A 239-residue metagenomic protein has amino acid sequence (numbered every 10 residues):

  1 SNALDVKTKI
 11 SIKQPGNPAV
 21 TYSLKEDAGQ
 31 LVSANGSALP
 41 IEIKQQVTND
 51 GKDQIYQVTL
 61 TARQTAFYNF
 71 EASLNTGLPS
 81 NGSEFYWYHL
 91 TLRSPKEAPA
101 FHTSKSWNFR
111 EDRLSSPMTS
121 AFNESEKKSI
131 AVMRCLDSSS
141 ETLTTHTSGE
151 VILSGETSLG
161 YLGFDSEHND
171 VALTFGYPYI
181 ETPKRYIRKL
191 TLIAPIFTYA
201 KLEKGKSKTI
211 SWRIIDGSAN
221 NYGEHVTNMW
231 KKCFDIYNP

Functional and structural regions predicted by a protein language model:
S1-K204: Beta-strand/loop-rich accessory regions of lumenal/periplasmic or secreted enzymes, predominantly carbohydrate-active
Y199-A219, G223: Short Pro-Gly-centered flexible turn/kink motifs
G217-P239: An acidic-aromatic substrate-binding cleft motif
